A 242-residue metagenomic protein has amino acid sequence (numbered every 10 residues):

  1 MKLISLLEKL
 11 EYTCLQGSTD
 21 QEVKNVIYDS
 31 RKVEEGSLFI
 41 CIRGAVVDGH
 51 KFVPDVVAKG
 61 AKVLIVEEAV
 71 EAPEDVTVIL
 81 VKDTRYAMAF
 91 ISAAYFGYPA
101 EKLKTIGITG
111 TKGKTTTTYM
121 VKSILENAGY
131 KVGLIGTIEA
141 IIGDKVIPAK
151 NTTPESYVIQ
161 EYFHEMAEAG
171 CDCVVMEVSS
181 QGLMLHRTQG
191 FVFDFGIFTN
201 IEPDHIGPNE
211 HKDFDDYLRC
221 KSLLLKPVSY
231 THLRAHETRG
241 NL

Functional and structural regions predicted by a protein language model:
M1-F90, A94: N-terminal leader/targeting and accessory segments in enzymes
L10, M88-Y230: Phosphate-binding loop of NTP-binding sites
D29-S30, I42-R43, E68, V81-T84 (+5 more regions): Fold-independent oxyanion-binding glycine-rich loops and adjacent beta-strand/coil segments at enzyme active sites
V33, V46, T84-Y86, K122 (+3 more regions): Alpha-helix N-cap/helix-start and coil->helix boundary motif
V46-D48, E71-A72, K114, G182 (+2 more regions): Glycine-rich nucleotide phosphate-binding loop and flanking beta-alpha elements of Rossmann-like dinucleotide-binding
D83, K212-F214, T238: Alpha-helix N-cap recognition
T231-G240: Conserved small/polar residues in nucleotide/adenosyl-binding loops
